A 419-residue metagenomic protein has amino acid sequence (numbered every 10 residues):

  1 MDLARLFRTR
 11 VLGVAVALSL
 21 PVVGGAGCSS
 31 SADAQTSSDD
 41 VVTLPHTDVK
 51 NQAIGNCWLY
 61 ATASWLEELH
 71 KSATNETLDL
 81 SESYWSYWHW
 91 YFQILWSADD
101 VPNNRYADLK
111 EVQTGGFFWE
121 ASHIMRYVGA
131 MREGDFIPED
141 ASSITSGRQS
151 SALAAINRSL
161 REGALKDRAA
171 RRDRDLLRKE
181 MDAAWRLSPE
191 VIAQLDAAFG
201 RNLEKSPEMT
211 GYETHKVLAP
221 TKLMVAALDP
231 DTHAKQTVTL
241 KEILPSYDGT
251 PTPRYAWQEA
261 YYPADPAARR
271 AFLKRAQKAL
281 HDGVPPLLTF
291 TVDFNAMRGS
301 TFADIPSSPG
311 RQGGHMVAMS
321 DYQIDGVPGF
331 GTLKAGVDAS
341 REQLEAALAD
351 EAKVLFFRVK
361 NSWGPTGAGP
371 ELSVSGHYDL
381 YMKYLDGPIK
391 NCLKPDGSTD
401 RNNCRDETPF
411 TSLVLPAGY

Functional and structural regions predicted by a protein language model:
M1-A15: Bacterial N-terminal signal peptides that target proteins for export
G13-G25: Bacterial N-terminal signal peptides
Q35-V238, Q277-D282, P286, E351-A352 (+1 more regions): Active-site nucleophile-adjacent alpha helix/oxyanion-hole segment immediately C-terminal to the catalytic cysteine
A107-E111, L153-A154, L165, A260-R358 (+1 more regions): Active-site-adjacent substructure of cysteine-protease-like catalytic cores
K235-Y261, D304-S307: Mixed-charge, low-complexity intrinsically disordered regions
D325, F330-Y419: Conserved catalytic-core surface of thiol
